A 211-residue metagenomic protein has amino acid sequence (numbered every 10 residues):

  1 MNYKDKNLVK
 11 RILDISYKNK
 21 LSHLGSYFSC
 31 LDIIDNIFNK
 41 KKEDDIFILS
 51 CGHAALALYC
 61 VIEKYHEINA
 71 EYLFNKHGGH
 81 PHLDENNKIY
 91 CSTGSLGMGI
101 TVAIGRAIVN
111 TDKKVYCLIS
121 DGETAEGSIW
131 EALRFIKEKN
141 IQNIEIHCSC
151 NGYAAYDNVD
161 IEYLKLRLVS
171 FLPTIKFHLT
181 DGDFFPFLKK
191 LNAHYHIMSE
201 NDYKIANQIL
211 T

Functional and structural regions predicted by a protein language model:
M1, D5-I12, H77-D84: Amphipathic, alpha-helical segments enriched in basic
M1-D5, V9, S26-C30, C51-A55 (+3 more regions): Generic structural signal for well-ordered, non-membrane alpha-helical segments in soluble metabolic enzymes
K4-L21, S149: N-terminal capping segment at the start of a domain
I12, L58, D183-F184: Hydrophobic residues within well-ordered alpha-helices
K18-K139: Cofactor-binding active-site loop characterized by glycine-rich and histidine/acidic residues
E67-N69, F74-N86, V102, N110-Y116 (+1 more regions): Thiamine diphosphate
